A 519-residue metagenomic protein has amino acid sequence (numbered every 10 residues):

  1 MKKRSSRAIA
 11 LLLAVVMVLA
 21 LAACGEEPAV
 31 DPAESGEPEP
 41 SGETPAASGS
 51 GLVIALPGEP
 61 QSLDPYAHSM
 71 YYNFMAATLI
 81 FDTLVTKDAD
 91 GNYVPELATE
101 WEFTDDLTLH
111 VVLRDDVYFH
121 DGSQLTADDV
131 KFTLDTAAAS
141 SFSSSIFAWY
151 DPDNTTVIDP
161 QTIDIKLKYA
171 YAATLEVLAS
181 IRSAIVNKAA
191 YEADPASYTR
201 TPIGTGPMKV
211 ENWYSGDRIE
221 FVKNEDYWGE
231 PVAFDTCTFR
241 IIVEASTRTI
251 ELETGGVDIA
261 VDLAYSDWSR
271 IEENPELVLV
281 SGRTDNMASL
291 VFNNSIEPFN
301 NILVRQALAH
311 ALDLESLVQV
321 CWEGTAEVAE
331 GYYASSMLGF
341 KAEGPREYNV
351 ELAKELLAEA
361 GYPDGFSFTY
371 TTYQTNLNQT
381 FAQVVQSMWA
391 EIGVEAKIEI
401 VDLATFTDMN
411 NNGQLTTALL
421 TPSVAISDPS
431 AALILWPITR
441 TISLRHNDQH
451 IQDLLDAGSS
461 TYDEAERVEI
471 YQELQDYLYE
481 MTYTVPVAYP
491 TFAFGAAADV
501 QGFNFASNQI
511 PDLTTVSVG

Functional and structural regions predicted by a protein language model:
A8, E323, E327-E359, L377-Q379: Structural transition elements
A55-T104, D135, I203: N-terminal lobe/hinge region of extracytoplasmic solute-binding protein
D88-N92, A179-V232, T236, E351 (+1 more regions): Gly/Pro-rich hinge or "lid" segments in bacterial periplasmic/extracellular proteins
E102, F147-A190, N212: Surface-exposed binding/hinge segments that line and control ligand-binding clefts or catalytic entry sites
H110, E395-F406, A431-A498, G519: Extracytoplasmic/peripheral linker and loop segments enriched in polar/acidic and small residues with frequent Thr/Pro
T126-T133, P160-D164, G206-P207, F234-T236 (+3 more regions): Alpha-helical secondary-structure segments
E225-R270, E395: Ligand-site clamp/hinge motif
L356, F494-G519: Long beta-strand-rich cores associated with HINT superfamily self-processing modules
